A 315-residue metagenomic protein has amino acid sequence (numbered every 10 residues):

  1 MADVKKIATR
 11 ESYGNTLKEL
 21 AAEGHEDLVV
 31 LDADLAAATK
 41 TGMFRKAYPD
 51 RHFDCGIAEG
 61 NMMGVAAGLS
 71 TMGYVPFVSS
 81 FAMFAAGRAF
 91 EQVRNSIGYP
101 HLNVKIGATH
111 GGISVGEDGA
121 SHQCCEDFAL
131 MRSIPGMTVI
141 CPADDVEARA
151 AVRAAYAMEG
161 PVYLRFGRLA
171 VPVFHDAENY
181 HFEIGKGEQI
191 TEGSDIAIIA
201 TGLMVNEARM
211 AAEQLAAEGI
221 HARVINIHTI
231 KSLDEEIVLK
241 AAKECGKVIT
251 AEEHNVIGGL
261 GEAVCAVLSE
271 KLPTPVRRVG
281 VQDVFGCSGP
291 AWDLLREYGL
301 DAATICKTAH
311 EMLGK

Functional and structural regions predicted by a protein language model:
M1-R165, A170, H181: Thiamine diphosphate
E11, L35-G42, K46, V115-G116 (+1 more regions): Thiamine diphosphate
